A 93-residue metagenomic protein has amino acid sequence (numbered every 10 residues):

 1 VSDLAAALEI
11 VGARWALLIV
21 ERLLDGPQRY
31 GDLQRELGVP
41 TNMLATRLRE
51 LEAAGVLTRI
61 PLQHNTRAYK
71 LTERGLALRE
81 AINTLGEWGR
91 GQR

Functional and structural regions predicted by a protein language model:
S2-A6, G86-R93: HhH-family (HhH-GPD) DNA N-glycosylase catalytic core used in base-excision repair
S2-M43: N-terminal helix-turn-helix DNA-binding core of bacterial DNA-binding proteins
G12, Q63-L85: Basic, amphipathic "hinge/linker" alpha-helix immediately C-terminal to the N-terminal HTH DNA-binding motif
R47: Residues within the DNA-recognition helix of helix-turn-helix
G55: Glycine-centered, phosphate/nucleic-acid-interacting loop/turn motifs that mediate DNA/RNA or nucleotide
R59: Short beta-strand "wing" residues that participate in macromolecule-binding interfaces
